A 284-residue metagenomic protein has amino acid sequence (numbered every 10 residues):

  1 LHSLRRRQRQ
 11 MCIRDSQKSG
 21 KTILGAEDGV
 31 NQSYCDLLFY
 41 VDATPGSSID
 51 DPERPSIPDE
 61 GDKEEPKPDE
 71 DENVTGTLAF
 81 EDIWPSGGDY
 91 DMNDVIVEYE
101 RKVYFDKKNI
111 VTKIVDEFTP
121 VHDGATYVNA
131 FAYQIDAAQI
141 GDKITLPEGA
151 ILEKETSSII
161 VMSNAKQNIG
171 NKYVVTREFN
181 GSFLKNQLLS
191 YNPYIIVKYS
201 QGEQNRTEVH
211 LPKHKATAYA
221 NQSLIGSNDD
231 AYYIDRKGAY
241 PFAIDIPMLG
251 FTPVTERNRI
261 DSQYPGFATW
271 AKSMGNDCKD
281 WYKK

Functional and structural regions predicted by a protein language model:
L1-D15: Single conserved hydrophobic/aromatic residue that forms the stacking wall/gate of nucleotide- or nucleobase-binding
A26-N31, W84: Short beta-strand-plus-loop segments that form exposed binding edges in beta-rich domains
V30-P68, P265-K284: A recurrent domain-boundary module in secreted/ectodomain proteins
E53-P55, D62-P85, D89: Boundary/junction segments of secreted and surface-exposed precursor proteins
Y99, V111-H122: Short, well-ordered beta-strand segments enriched in hydrophobic/aromatic residues
R101-F105, P120-G124, I135-A137: Beta-strand elements of well-folded, non-transmembrane domains
G124-S158, P193-Y199: Extended low-complexity, serine/threonine- and proline-enriched intrinsically disordered segments
S157-K284: A eukaryote-biased signal for long
